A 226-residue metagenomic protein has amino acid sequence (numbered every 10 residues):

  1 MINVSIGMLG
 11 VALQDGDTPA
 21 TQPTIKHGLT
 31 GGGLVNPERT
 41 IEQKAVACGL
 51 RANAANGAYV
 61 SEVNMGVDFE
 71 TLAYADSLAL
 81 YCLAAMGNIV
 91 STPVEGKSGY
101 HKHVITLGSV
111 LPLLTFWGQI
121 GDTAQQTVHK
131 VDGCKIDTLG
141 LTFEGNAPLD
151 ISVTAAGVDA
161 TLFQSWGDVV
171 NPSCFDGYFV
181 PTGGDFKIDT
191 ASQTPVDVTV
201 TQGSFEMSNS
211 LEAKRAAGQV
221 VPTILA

Functional and structural regions predicted by a protein language model:
M1-A226: Signature of extracytoplasmic/envelope-associated structural regions
